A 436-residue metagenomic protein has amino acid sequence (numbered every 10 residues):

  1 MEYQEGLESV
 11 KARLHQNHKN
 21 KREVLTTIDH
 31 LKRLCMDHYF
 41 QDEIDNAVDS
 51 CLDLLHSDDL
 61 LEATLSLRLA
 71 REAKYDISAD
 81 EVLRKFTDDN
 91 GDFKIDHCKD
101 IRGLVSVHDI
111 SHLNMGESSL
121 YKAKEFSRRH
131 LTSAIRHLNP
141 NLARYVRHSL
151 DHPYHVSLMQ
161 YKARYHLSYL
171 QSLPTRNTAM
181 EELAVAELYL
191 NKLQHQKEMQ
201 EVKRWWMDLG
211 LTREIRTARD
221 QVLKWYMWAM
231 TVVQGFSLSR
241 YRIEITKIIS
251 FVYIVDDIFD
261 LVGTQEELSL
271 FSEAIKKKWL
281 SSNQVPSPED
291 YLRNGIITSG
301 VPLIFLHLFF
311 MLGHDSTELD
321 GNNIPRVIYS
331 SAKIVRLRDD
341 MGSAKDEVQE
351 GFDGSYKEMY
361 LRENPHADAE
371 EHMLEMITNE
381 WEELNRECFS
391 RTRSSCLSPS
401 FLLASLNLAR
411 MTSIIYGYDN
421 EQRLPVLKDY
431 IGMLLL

Functional and structural regions predicted by a protein language model:
M1-L436: Terpene synthase/cyclase
